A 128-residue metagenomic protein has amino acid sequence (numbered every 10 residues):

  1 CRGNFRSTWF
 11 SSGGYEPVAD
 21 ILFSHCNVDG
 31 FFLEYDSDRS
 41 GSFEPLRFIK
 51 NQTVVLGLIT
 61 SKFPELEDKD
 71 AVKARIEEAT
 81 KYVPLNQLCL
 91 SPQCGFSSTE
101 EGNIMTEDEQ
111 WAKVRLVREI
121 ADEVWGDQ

Functional and structural regions predicted by a protein language model:
C1-Q128: Domain-level signal for soluble alpha/beta catalytic cores
